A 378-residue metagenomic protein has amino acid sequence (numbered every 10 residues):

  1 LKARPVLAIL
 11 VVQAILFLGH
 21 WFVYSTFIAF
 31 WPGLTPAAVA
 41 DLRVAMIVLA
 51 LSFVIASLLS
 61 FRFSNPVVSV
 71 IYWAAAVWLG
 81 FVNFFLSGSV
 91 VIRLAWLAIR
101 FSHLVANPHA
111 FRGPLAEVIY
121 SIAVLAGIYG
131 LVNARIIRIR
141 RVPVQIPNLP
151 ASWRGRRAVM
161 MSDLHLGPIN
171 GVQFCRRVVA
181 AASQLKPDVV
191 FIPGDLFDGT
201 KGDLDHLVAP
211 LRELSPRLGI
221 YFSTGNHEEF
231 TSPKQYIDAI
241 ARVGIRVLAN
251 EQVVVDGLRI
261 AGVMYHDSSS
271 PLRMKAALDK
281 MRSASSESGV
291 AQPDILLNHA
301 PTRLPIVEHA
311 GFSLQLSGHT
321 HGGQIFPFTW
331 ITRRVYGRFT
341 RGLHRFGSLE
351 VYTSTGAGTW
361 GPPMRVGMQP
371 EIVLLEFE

Functional and structural regions predicted by a protein language model:
L1-R135: Non-catalytic terminal accessory segments
I137-P147: Alpha-helical transmembrane signal-anchor/signal-peptide segments
Q145-E378: Soluble catalytic domains of enzymes that build or remodel membrane lipids, polysaccharides, and related
